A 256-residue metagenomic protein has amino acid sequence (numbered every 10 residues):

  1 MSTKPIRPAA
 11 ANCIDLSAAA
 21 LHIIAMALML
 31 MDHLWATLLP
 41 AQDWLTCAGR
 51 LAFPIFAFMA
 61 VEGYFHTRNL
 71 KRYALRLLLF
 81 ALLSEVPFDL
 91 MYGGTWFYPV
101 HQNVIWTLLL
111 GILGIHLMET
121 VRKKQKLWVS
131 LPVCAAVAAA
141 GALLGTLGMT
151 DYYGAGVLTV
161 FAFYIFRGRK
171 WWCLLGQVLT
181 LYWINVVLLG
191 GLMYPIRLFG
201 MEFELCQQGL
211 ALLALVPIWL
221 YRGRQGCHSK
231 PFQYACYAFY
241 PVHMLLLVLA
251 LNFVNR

Functional and structural regions predicted by a protein language model:
M1-R256: Alpha-helical transmembrane segments and their immediate juxtamembrane cytosolic regions
